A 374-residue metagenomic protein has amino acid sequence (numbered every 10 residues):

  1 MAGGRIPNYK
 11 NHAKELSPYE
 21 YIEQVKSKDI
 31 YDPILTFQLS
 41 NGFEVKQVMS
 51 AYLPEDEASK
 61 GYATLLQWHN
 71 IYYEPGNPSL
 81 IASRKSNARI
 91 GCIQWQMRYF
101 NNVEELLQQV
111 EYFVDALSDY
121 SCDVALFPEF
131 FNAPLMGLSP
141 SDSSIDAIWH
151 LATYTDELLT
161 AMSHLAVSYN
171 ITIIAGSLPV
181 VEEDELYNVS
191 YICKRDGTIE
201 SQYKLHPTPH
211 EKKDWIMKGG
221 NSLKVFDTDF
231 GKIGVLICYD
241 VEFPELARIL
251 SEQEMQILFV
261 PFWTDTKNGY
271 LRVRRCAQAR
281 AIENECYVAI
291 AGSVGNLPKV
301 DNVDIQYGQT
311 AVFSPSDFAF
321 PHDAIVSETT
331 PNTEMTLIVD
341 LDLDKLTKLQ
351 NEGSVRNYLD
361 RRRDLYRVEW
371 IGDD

Functional and structural regions predicted by a protein language model:
M1, L39, D115-S118, S251 (+1 more regions): Non-catalytic positions within long, well-ordered alpha-helices that form the structural scaffold/packing of enzyme
A2-S86: Terminal substrate-recognition subdomain of acyl/acetyltransferases
K60-L66, Y187, N221-L223, I305-G308 (+1 more regions): Short hydrophobic/aromatic beta-strand or adjacent loop that forms the aromatic wall/cage of a ligand/substrate-binding
S83-M97: Short beta-strand segments enriched in small/hydrophobic residues
V103-L107, E111-R195, E200, T264-A279 (+1 more regions): Cys-nucleophile CN-hydrolase/nitrilase-fold catalytic domain and related Cys-dependent amidase chemistry that acts on
A152-I174, E242-E334: CN hydrolase (nitrilase-like) catalytic-core segments centered on the catalytic cysteine and neighboring Lys/Glu
H164, V180-Q256, T266-A279, K348 (+1 more regions): Active-site catalytic loop in hydrolytic enzyme cores
L341-D374: A short C-terminal boundary segment appended to hydrolase-like catalytic domains
